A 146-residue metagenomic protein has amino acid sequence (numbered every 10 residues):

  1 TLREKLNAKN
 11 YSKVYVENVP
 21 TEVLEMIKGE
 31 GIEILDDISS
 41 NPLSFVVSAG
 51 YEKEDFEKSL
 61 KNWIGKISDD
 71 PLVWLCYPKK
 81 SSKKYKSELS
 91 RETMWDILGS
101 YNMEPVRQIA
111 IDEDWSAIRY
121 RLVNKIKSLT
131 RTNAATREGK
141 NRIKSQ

Functional and structural regions predicted by a protein language model:
T1-G29: N-terminal, charge-rich interaction modules
L2, N124-Q146: Flexible, glycine-/basic-rich loop-and-beta segments that form/coincide with the SAM-dependent methyltransferase
E33-L43: Short acidic low-complexity segments
P42-S44, I64-I67, P71, R121-L122 (+2 more regions): SAM-dependent transferase fold signal centered on methyltransferase-like domains, encompassing both Class I
V46-F56: Short, glycine-rich nucleotide/cofactor-binding loops
L60-R91: Mid-chain, well-packed structural core segment of small domains
E88-P105: Conserved Class I S-adenosyl-L-methionine
A117-K125: Conserved beta strand-loop-helix elements of the APE1-like EEP
